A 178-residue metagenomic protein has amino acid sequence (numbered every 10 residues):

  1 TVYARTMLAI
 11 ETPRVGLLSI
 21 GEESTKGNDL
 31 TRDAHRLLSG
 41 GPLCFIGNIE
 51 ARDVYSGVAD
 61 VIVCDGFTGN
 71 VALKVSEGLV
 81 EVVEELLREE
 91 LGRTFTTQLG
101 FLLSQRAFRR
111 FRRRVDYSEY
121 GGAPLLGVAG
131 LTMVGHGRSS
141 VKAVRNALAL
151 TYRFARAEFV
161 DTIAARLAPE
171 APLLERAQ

Functional and structural regions predicted by a protein language model:
T1-A51, D60: Glycine-rich phosphate/diphosphate-binding loop of Rossmann-like nucleotide-binding domains
V54-Y55: Structural alpha-helical scaffold elements that stabilize or flank donor/cofactor-binding regions in carbohydrate
V58-I62, G66-R176: Glycine-rich phosphate/nucleotide-binding loop
